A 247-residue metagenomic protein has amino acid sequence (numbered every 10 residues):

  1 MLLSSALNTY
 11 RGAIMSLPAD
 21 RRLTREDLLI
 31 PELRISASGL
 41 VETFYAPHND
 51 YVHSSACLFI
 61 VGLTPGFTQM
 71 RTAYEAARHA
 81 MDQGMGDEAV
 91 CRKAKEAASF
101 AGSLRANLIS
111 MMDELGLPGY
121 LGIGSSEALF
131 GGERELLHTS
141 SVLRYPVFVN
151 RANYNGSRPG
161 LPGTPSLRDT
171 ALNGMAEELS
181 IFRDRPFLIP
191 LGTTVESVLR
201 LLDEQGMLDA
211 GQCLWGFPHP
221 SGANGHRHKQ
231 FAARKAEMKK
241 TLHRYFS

Functional and structural regions predicted by a protein language model:
L2-P186, V195-L201, A223-H226, A233-Y245: A polyanion-binding, active-site-adjacent surface
T193-P218: Active-site-adjacent alpha-helix immediately C-terminal to a catalytic or transition-state-stabilizing loop
